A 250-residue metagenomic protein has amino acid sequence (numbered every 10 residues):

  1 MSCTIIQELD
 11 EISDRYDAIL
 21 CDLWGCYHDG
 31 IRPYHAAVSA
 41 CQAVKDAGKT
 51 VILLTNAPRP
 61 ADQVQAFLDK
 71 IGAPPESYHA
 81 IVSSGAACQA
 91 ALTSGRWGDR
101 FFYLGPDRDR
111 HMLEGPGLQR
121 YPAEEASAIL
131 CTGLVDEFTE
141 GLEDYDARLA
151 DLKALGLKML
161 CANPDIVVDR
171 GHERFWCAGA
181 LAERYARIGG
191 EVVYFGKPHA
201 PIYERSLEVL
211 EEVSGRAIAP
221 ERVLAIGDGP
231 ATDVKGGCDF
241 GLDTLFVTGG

Functional and structural regions predicted by a protein language model:
M1-G250: HAD-like aspartate-dependent phosphatase fold
